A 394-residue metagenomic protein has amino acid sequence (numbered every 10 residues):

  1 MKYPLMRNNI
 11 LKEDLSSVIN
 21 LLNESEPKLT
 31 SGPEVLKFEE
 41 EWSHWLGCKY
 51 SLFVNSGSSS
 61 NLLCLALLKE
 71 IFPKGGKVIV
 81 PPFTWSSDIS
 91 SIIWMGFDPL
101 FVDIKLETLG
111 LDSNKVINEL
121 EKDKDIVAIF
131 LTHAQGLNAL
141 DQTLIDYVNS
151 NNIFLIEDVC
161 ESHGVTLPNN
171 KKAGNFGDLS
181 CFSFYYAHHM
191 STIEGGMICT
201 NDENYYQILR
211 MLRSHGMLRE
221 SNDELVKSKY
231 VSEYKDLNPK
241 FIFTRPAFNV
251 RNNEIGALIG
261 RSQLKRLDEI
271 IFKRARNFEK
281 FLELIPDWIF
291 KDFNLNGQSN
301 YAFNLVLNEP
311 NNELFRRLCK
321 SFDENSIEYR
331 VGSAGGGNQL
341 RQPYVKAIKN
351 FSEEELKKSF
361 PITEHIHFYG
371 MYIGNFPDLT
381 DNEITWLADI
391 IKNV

Functional and structural regions predicted by a protein language model:
M1-K28, T244, G374: N-terminal "arm"/small-domain region of PLP-dependent enzymes with the aminotransferase-like
K28-L29, P33-K77, S91-I93, F101-D103: Phosphate-binding glycine-rich loop
G96: Structured binding elements
E107-T192, M197-Q207: Active-site phosphate-binding strand-loop segment of PLP-dependent enzymes
S162-N169, F176-A302, G337: Active-site region of PLP-dependent enzymes
S183, N300-N311, L340-I348, S352 (+1 more regions): Conserved PLP-binding active-site segment of the aspartate aminotransferase-like
L209, L314-D323, L387-K392: Short amphipathic alpha-helices in soluble, non-transmembrane regions that often serve as interface/regulatory elements
M217-K229, K280, R317-P361, H365-M371: Conserved PLP cofactor-binding pocket of PLP-dependent enzymes
